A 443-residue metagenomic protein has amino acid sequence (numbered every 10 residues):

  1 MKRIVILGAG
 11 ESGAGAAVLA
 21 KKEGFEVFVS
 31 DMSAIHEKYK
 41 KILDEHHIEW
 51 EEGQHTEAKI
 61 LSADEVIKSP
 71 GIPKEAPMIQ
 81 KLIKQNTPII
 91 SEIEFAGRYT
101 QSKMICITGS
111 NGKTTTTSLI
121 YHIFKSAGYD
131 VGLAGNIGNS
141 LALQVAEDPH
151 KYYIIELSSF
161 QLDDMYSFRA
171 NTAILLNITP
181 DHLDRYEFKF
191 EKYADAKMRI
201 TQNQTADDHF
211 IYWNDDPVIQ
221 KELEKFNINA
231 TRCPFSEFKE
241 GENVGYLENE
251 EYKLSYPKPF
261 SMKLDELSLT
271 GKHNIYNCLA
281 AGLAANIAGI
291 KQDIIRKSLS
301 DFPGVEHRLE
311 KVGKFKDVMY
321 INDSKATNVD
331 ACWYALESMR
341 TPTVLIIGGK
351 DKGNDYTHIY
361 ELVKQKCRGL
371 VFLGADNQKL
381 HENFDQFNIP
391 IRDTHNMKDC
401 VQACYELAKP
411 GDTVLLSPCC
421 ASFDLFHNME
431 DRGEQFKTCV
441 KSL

Functional and structural regions predicted by a protein language model:
M1-S91, F95, T270, E382 (+1 more regions): N-terminal leader/targeting and accessory segments in enzymes
K2, K21-K22, E57-L61, P70-N214 (+3 more regions): Phosphate-binding loop of NTP-binding sites
R3, G15-E23, M262-C367: Nucleotide phosphate-binding/pyrophosphate-handling subdomain across enzymes that bind or process nucleotide phosphates
G10, S33, I137, D216 (+1 more regions): Residues in the short beta-alpha loop(s) of Rossmann-like NAD(P)-binding domains
A20, V66, I107, N136 (+11 more regions): Residue-level signal for inorganic ion chemistry
E26-M32, F210-N214, I346-I347, K366-A375: Short internal beta-strands
Y39-K41, T357-D412: C-terminal helical cap/extension that packs against the catalytic core of soluble nucleotide-cofactor enzymes
E51-Q54, I90-E94, N227-L247, S298-S300 (+2 more regions): Beta-strand->loop->alpha-helix junctions that form or flank phosphate-binding loops in nucleotide-handling enzymes
